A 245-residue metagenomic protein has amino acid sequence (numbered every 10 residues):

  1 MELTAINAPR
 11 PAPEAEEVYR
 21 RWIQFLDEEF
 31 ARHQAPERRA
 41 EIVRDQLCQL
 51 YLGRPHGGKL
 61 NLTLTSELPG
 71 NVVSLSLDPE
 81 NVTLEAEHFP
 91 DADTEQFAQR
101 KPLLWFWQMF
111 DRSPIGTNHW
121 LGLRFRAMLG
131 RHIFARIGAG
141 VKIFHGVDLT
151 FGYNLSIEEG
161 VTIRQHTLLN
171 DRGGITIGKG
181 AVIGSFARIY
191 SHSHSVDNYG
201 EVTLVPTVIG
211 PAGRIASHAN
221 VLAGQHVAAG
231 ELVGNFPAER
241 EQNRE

Functional and structural regions predicted by a protein language model:
M1-H132: Terminal amphipathic alpha-helical/low-complexity segments used for targeting or macromolecular assembly
E80-H88, A92-L104, G146-V147, E159-Y199: Unusually extended, aromatic-enriched hydrophobic runs near protein termini
R112-G180, F186-R188, T207-V208, A219-N220 (+2 more regions): Left-handed beta-helix
V182-E245: Glycine-rich hexapeptide-repeat left-handed beta-helix
